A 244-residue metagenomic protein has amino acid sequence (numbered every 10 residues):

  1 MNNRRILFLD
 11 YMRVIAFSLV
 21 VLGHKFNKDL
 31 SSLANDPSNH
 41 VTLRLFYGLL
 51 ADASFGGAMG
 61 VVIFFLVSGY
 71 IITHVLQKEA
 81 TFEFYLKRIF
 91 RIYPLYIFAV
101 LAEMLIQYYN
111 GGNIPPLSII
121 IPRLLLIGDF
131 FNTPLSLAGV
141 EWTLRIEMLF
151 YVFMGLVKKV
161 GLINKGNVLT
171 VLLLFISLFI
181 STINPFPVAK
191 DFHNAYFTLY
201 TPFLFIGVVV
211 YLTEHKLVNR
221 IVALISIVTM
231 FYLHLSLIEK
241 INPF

Functional and structural regions predicted by a protein language model:
N2-M12, Y47, A51-G57, S136 (+3 more regions): Membrane-interface helix-boundary signature
N2-S18, E83-L86, F90-Y93, L144-R145 (+3 more regions): Functional transmembrane helices that form membrane-embedded active or gating regions
R5-I6, Q77-K87, G111-N113, V157-V168 (+2 more regions): Membrane-interface helix-boundary motifs at transmembrane edges
L7-V75: Functionally critical transmembrane alpha-helices in membrane proteins and complexes, commonly lining
M12-V21, F98, T170-S177, I227-V228: Alpha-helical transmembrane segments
F17, A58-Q77, T143-G161, L173-R220 (+2 more regions): Specific transmembrane alpha-helix
L22-K25, D29, Y70, L101 (+6 more regions): Structural signature of transmembrane alpha-helix termini at the membrane-water interface
S32, D36-M59, L86, R91-M148 (+4 more regions): Membrane-interface helix-loop-helix regions
